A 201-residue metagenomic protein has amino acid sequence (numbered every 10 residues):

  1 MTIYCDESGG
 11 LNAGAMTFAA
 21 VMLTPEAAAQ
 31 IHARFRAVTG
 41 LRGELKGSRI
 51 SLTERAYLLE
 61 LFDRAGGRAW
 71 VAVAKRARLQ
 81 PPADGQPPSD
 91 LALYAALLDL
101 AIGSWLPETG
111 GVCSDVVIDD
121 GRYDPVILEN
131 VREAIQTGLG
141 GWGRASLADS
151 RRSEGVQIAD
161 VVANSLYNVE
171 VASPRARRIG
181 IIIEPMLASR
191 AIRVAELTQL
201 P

Functional and structural regions predicted by a protein language model:
M1-P201: Phosphate-ester processing/binding pockets and catalytic centers
